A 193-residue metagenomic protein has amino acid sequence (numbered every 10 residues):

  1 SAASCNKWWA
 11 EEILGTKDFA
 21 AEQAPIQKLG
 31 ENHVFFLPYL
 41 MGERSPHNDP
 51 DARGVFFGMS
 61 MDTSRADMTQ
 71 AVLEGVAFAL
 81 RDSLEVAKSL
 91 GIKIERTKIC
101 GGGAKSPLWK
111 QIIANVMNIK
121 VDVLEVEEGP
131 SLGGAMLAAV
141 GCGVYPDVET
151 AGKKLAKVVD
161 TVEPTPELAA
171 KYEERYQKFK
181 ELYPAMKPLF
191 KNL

Functional and structural regions predicted by a protein language model:
S1-L193: Active-site core segments that coordinate phosphate-bearing ligands/cofactors across diverse enzyme families
